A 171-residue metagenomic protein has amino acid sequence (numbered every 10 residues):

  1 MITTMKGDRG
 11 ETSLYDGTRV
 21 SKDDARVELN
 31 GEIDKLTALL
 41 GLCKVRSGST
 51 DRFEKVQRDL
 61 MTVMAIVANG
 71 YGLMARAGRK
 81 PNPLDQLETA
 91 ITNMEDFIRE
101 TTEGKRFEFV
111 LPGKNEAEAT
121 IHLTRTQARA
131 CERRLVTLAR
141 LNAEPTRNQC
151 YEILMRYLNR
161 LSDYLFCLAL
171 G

Functional and structural regions predicted by a protein language model:
M1-G171: Phosphate/pyrophosphate-binding loop motifs in nucleotide- or prenyl diphosphate-using proteins
